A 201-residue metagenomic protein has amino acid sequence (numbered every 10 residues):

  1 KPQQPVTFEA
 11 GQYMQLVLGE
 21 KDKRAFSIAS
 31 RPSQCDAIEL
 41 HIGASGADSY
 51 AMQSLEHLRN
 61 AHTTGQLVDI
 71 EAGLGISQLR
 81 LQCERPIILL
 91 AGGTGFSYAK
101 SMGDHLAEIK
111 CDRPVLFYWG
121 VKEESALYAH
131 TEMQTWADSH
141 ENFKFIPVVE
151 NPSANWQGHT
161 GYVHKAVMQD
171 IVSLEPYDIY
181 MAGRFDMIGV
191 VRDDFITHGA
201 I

Functional and structural regions predicted by a protein language model:
K1-L67, V121-E123, V148-P152: Ferredoxin-reductase
G11, G95, R184: Short, conserved phosphate/pyrophosphate- and ester-handling motifs at nucleotide-, phospho-/glycolipid
P32, R80-C83, I109, S173: Short, flexible hinge/linker loops that cap or flank conserved catalytic cores
A72-E84: A short, basic/flexible loop-to-alpha-helix module at the beginning of a structural domain
I87-L90, Y180: Conserved beta-strand elements of the Class I
T94-A99, M187: Hydrophobic/small residue at the entry helix of a nucleotide-binding pocket
Y98-E108: Histidine-anchored nucleotide/phosphate-binding helix
P114, Y118-I201: Reductase modules of NAD(P)H-dependent flavoproteins
